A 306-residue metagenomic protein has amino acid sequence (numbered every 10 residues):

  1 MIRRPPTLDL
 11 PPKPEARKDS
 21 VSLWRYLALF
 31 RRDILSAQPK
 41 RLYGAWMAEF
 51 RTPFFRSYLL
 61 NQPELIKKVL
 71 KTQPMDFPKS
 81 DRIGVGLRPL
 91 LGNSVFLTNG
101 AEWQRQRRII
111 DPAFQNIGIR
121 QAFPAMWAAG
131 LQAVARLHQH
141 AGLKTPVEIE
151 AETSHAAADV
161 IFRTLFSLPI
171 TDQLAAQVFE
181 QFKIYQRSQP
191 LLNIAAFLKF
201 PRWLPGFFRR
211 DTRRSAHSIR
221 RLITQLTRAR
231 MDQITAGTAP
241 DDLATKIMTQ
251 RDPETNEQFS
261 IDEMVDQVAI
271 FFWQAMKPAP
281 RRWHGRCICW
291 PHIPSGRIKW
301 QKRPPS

Functional and structural regions predicted by a protein language model:
I2-P12, K79-G84, G118-R281, K299: Cytochrome P450 heme-thiolate monooxygenase catalytic core
I2-R105, P124-A135, I170, R210 (+1 more regions): N-terminal membrane-proximal hinge/A-helix region immediately C-terminal to the signal-anchor transmembrane segment
A16, L87-P89, L198-W203, P305-S306: Short acidic (Asp/Glu) and glycine-rich catalytic loops that position anionic groups and cofactors
Q38, V268, R286-C287, P304: Generic hydrophobic alpha-helical segments
I110: Acidic-aromatic/histidine active-site loop/patch
P278-P291: Short, small-residue alpha-helix embedded
I288-S306: A compact, surface-exposed functional segment
